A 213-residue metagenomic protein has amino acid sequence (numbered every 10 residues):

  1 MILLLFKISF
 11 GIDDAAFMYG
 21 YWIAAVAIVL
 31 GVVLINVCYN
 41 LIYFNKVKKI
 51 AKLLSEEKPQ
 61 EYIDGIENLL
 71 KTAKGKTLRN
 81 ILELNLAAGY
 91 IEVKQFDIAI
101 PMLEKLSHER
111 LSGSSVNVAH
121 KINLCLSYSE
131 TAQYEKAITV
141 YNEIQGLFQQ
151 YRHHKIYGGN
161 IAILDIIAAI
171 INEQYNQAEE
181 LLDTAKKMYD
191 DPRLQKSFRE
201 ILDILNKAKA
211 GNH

Functional and structural regions predicted by a protein language model:
W22-V47, A51: Transmembrane alpha-helices and immediately adjacent membrane-cytoplasm interface residues in multi-pass integral
N40, K76-R79, S114-N117, H154-Y157: Residue signature of alpha-solenoid helical repeat architecture, marking inter-repeat boundaries and helix-start
K48, L84-N85, V116-E130, Y157-I167 (+1 more regions): "A position-specific structural signal for the A-helix of alpha-solenoid helical repeats
E67-K71, E104-R110, N142-Q150, D183-M188: Amphipathic alpha-helical segments of tetratricopeptide repeats
N176-H213: Terminal, low-structured helical/coil segments at or just beyond the last alpha-helical repeat
